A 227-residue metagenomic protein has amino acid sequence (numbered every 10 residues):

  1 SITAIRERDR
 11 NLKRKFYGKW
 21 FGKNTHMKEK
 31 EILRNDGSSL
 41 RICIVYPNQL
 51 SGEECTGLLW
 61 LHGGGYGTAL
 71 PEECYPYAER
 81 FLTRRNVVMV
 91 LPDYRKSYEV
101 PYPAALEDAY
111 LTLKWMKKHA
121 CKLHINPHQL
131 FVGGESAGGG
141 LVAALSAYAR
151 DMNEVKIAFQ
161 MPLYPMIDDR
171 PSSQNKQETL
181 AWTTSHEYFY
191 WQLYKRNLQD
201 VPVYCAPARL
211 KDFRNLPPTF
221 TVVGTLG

Functional and structural regions predicted by a protein language model:
S1-P47: A glycine/proline-hinged amphipathic helix-loop "lid/cap" segment that gates access to hydrophobic ligand pockets
K28-G227: Alpha/beta-hydrolase superfamily serine-hydrolase fold, recognizing
